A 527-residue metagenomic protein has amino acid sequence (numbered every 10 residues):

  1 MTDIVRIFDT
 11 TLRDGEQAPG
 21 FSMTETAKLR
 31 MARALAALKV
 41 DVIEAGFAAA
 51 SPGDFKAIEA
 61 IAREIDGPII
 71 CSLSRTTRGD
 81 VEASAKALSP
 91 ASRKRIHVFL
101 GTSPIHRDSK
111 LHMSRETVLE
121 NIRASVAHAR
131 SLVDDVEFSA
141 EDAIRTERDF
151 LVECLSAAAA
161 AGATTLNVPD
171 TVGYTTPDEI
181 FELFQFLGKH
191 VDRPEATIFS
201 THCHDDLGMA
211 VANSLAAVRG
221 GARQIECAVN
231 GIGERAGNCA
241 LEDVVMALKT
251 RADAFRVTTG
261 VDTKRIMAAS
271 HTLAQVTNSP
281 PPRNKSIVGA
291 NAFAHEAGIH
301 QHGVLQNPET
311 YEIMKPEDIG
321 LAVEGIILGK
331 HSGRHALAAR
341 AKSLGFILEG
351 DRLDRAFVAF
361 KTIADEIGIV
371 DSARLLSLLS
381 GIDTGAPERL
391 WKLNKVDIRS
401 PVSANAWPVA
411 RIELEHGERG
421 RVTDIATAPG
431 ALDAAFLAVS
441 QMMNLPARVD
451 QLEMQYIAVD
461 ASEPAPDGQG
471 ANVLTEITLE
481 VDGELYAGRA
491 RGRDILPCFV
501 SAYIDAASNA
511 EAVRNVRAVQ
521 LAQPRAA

Functional and structural regions predicted by a protein language model:
T2-I7, D14-I43, F55-E64, R78-F199 (+1 more regions): Alpha/beta enzyme core
I4-V5, D9-T11, M246, A252-I425 (+2 more regions): A mid-to-C-terminal "edge-of-domain" accessory segment
L12, F47-A48, L73-T76, L100-S103 (+6 more regions): Short, ordered loop/turn segments at secondary-structure junctions
Q17, S22, R30-M31, I369-Y486 (+1 more regions): Non-catalytic terminal/interface segments that mediate subunit docking, oligomerization, and allosteric communication
L38, E64, A87, A91 (+15 more regions): Change "in soluble alpha/beta enzymes" to "in soluble alpha/beta proteins
G67, D170-T171, E226-E234, M246-T259 (+3 more regions): Short beta-alpha connecting loops at secondary-structure transitions that line or flank enzyme active sites
T175, F181-N307: Catalytic alpha/beta core domains of metabolic enzymes, predominantly
L485-Q520: Mixed-charge, glycine-accented linear interaction segment located at domain edges/termini
